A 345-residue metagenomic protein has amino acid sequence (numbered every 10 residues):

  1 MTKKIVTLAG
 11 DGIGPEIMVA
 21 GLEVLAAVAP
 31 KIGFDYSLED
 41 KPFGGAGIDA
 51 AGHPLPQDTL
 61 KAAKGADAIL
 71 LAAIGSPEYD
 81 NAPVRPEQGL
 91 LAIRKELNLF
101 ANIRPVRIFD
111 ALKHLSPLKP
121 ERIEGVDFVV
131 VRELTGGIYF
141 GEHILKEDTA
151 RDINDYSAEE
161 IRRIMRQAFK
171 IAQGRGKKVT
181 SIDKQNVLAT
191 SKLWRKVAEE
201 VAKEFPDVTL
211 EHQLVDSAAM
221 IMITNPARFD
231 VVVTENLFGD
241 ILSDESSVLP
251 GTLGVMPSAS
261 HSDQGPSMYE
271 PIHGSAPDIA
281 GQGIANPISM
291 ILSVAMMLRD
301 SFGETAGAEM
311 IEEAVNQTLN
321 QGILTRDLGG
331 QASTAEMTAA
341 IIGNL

Functional and structural regions predicted by a protein language model:
M1-I5: Extreme N-terminal starter segment of soluble prokaryotic enzymes
V6-E23, A27-A29, E147-D216, R228: Glycine-rich phosphate/diphosphate-binding loop of Rossmann-like nucleotide-binding domains
D11-G14, D67, V131, A168 (+5 more regions): Buried hydrophobic positions in well-ordered alpha/beta secondary-structure cores of metabolic enzymes
G21, L25, A198, M290-L298 (+1 more regions): Buried hydrophobic packing segments
G33-Q57, M222: N-terminal beta-loop-helix "entrance" segment that forms/cooperates in small-molecule cofactor or anionic ligand
G45-I48, R107, H114, M222-I323: Glycine-rich phosphate/nucleotide-binding loop
D49-N154, L237: N-terminal glycine-rich phosphate/adenylate-binding segment common to multiple enzyme folds
T135-V187, F205, A306, M310 (+1 more regions): Glycine-rich phosphate/pyrophosphate-binding loop and the adjoining helix
